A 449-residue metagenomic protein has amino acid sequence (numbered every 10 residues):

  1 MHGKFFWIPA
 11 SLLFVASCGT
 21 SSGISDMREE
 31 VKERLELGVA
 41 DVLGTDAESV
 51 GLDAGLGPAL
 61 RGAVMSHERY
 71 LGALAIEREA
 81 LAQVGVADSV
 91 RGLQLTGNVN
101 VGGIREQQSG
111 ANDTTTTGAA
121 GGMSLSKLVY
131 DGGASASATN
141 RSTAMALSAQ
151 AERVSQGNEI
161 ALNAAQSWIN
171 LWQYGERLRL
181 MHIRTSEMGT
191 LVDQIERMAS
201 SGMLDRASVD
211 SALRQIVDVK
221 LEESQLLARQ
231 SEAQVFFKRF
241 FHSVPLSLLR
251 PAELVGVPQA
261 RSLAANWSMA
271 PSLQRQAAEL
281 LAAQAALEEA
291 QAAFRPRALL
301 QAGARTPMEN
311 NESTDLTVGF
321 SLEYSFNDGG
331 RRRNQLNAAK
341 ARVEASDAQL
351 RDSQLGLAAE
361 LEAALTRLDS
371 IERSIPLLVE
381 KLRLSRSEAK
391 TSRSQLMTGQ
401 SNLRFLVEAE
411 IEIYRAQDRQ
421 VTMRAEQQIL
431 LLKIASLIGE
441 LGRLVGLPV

Functional and structural regions predicted by a protein language model:
H2-K4, I8, C18-R34, P245 (+1 more regions): Acidic, low-complexity, intrinsically disordered peripheral segments
C18-T96, M203-R206, F241-Q284, F326 (+3 more regions): Bacterial Sec-pathway N-terminal export signals of envelope proteins
G19, Q156-M269, A364-R367, I371 (+3 more regions): Periplasmic alpha-helical coiled-coil/stalk elements that build and connect Gram-negative outer-membrane
L74, T139-T143, R206-V217, L403-E412: Short, charged, amphipathic alpha-helical segments
L93-S155, A277-L281, A286, A293-S353: Small/polar-residue-enriched beta-strand and adjacent coil segments characteristic of outer-membrane beta-barrel
D218-S243, R383-E440: Short segments within alpha-helical structural elements
